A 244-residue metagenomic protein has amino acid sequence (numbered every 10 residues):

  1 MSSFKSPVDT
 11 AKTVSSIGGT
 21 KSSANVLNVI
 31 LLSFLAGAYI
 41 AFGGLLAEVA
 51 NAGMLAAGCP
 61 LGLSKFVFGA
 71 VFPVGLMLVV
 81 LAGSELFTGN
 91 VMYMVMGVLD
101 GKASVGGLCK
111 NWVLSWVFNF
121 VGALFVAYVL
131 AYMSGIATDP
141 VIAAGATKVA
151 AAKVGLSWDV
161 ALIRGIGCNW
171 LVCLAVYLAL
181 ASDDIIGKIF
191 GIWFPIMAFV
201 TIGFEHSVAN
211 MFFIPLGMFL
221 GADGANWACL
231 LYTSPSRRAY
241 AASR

Functional and structural regions predicted by a protein language model:
M1-L231: Alpha-helical transmembrane segments and their helix-helix packing motifs
F34, A239-Y240: N-terminal cationic amphipathic segment used for targeting or macromolecule association
Y232-A239: Conserved small/polar residues in nucleotide/adenosyl-binding loops
